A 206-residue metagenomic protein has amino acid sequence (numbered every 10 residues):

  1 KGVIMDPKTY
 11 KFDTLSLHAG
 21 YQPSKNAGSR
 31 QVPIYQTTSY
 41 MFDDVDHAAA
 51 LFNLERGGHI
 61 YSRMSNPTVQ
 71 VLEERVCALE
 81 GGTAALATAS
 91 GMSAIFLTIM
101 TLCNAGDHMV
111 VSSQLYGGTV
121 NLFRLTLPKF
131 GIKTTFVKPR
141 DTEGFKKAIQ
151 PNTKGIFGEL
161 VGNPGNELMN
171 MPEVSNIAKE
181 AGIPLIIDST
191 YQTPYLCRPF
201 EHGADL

Functional and structural regions predicted by a protein language model:
K1-G2, E74: Intrinsic disorder/low-complexity segments enriched in polar/small residues
G2-R56: N-terminal glycine-rich, Lys/His-bearing helix-loop that initiates the first secondary-structure elements of many
D6, S16-H18, Q22-K25, A85-L206: Conserved PLP-enzyme active-site core in the AAT-like
Y40, H59-I60, I99-M100: Short amphipathic alpha-helical patches
D44-S93, G118-L125: Conserved N-terminal alpha-helix of the aminotransferase class I/II PLP-enzyme fold
